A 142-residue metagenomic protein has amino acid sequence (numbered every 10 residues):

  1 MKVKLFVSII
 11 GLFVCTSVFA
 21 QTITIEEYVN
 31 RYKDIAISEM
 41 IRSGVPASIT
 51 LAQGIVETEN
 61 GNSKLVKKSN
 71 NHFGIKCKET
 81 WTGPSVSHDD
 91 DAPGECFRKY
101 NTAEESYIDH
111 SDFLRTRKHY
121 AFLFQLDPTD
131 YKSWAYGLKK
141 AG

Functional and structural regions predicted by a protein language model:
M1-T24: Bacterial Sec-dependent N-terminal signal peptides
V18-G142: Catalytic cores of secreted/periplasmic lytic hydrolases that degrade extracellular macromolecules
